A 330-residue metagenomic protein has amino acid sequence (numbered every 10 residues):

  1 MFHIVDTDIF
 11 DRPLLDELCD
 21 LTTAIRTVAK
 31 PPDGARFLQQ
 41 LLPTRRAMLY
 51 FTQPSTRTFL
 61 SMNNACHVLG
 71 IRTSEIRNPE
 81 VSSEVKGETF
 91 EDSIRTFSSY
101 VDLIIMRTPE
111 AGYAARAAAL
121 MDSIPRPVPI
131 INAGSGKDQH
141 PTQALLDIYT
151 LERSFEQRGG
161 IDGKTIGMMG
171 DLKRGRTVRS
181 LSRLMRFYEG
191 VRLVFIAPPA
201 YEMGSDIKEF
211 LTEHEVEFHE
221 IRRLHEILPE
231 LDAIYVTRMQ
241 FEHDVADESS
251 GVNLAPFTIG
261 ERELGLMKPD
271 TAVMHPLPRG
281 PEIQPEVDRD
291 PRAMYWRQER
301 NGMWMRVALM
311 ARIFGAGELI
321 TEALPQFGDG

Functional and structural regions predicted by a protein language model:
M1-L60, N64, L324: Positively charged, low-complexity intrinsically disordered leader regions
G34-E152, P281-I283: Phosphate/diphosphate ligand-binding glycine-rich loop within oxidoreductases
L41-A47, D162-I166, G190, D270: Phosphate-coordination loops involved in phosphoryl transfer and adenosine-cofactor binding
T52-N64, E152-T237: Glycine-rich phosphate/diphosphate-binding loop of Rossmann-like nucleotide-binding domains
P125-V128, E189-V191, L266-A272: A short helix->loop->beta-strand "cap" motif at the edges of active sites that frequently abuts
L211-V287, R292-A293: Rossmann-like adenosine-cofactor binding region
D270-T271, P276-G330: Adenosine-phosphate binding glycine-rich loop
